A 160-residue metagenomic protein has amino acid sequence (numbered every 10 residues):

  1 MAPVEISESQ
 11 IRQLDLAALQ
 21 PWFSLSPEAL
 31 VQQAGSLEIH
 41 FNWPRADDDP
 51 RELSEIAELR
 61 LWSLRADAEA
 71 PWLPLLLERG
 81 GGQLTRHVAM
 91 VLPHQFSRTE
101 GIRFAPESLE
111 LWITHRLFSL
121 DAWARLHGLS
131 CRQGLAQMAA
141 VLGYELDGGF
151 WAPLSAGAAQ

Functional and structural regions predicted by a protein language model:
M1-Q160: UBC/E2-like fold recognition across ubiquitin and ubiquitin-like conjugation systems, capturing catalytically active
